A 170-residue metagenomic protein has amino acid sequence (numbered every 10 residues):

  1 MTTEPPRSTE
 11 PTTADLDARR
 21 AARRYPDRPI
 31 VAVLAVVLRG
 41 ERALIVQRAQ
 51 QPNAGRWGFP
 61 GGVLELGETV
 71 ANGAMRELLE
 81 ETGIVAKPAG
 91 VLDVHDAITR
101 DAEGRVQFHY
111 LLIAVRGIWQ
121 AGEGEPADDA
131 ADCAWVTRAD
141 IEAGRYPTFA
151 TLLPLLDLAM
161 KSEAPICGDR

Functional and structural regions predicted by a protein language model:
T2-V36, R105: Acidic, metal-coordinating catalytic segment for phosphate/diphosphate chemistry, firing primarily on the Nudix
A35, V91, V115-G117: A structural signal for short, well-ordered beta-strand segments
R42-E80: Conserved Nudix-box catalytic region and its N-terminal flanking loop in Nudix hydrolases and closely related
L64-K87, A97-A150: Unchanged
T151-R170: Charged phosphate-binding loop/patch that engages nucleotide di/tri-phosphates or the phosphate backbone of nucleic
